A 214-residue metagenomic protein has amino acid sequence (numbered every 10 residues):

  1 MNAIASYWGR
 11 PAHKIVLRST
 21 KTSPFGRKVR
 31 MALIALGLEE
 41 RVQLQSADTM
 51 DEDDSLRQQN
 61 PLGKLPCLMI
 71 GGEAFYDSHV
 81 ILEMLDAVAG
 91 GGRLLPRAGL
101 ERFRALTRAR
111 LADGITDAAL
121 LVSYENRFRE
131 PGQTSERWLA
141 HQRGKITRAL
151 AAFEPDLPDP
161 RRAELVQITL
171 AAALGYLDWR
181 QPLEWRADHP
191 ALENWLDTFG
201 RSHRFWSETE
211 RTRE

Functional and structural regions predicted by a protein language model:
M1-E136: GST-like domain detector, emphasizing the conserved glutathione-binding G-site in the N-terminal thioredoxin-like
L82, D86, L106-A109, L150 (+2 more regions): Non-transmembrane alpha-helical segments in soluble domains of secreted/periplasmic/extracellular proteins
G90, D117, P158, R201-F205: Generic structural signal for secondary-structure transition and capping sites
R97, E164-L165, E210-R213: Short, surface-exposed recognition loops or helix-turn segments adjacent to catalytic cores
A112-W195: GST-like fold's C-terminal all-alpha helical module
A187-E214: Long hydrophobic alpha-helical segments typical of transmembrane helices together with their membrane-interfacial
